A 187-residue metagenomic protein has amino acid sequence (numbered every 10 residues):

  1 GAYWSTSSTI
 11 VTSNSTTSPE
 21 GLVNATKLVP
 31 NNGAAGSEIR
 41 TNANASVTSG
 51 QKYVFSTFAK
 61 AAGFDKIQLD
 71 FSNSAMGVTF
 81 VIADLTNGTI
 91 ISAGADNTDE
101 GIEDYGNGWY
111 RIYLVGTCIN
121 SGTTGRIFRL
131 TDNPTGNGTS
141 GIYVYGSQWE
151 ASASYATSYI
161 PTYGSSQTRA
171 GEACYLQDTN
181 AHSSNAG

Functional and structural regions predicted by a protein language model:
G1-G187: Extracellular and organelle-lumenal recognition/adhesion modules and their flexible linkers in secreted
